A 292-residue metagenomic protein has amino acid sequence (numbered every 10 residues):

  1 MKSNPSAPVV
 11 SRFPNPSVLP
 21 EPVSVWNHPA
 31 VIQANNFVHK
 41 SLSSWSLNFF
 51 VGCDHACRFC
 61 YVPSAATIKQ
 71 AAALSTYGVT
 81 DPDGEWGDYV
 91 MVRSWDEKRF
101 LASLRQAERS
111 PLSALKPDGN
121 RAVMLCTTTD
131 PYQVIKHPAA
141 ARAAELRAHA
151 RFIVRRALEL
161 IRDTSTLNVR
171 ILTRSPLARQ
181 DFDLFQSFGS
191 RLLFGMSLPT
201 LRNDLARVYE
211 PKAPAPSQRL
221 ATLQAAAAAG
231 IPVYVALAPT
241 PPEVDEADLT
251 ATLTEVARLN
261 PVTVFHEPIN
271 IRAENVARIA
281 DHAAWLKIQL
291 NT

Functional and structural regions predicted by a protein language model:
M1-N27, Q33, A221, A225 (+1 more regions): Auxiliary Fe-S-binding modules of radical SAM enzymes
P14-F50, D54-L193, N203, P216: Conserved Radical SAM active-site core
V123, V169-I171, L192-M196, V233-L237 (+1 more regions): Hydrophobic faces of well-ordered beta-strands that scaffold small-molecule active sites in alpha/beta enzyme cores
A157-L167, A221-V233, L259: A structural motif corresponding to the C-terminal end of an alpha-helix and its immediate exit/capping segment
R170-L172, P176-L177, P241-T250: Active-site glycine- and acidic-residue-rich loops that bind and position anionic ligands or nucleotide-like cofactors
L177-A178, L201-N203, T240-E243, N270-A273: Short, catalytically relevant binding-site loops at active-site mouths
D181-L198, D245-V262: Short, electropositive alpha-helical surface patch
K212, A225-E246: Conserved strand-turn element in the central/C-terminal portion of the radical SAM core barrel that lines
